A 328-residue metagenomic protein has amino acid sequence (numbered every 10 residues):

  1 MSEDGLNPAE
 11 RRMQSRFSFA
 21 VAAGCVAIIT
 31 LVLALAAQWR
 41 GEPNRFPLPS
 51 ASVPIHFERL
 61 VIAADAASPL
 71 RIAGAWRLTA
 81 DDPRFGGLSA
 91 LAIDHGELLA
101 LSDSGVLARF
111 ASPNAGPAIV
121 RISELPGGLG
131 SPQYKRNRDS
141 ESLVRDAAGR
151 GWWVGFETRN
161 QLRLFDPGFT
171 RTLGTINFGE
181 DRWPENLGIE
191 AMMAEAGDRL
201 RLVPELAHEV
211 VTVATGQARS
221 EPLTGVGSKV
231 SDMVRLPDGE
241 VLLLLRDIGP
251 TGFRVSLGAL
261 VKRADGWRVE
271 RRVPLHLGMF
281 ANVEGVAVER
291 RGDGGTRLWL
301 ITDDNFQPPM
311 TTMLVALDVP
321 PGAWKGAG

Functional and structural regions predicted by a protein language model:
L6, E10, Q14-G328: Sequence/structural signature of beta-propeller domains
